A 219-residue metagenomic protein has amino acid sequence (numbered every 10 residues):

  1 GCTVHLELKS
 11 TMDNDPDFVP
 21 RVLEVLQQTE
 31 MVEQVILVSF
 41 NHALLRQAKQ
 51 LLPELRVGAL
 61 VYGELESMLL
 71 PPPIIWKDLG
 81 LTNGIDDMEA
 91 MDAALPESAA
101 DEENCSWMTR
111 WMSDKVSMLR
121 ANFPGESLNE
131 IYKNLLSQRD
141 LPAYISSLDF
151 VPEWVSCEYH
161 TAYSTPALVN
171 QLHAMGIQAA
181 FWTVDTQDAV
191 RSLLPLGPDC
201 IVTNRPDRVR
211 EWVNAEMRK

Functional and structural regions predicted by a protein language model:
G1-K219: Short loop-to-alpha-helix "cap/lid" segments that border enzyme active sites across diverse enzyme classes
